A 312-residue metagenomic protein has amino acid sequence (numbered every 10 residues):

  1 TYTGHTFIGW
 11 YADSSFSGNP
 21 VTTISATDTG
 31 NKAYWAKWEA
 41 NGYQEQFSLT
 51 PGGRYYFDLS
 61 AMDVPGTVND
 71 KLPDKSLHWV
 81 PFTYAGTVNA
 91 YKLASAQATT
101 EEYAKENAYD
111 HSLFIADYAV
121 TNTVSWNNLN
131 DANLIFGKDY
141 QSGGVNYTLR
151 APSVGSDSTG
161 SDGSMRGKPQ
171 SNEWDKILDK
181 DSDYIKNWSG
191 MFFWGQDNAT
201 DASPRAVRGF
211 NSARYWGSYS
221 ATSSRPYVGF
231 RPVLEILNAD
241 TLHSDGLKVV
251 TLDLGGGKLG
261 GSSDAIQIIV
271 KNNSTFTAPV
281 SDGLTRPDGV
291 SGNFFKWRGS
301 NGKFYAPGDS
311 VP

Functional and structural regions predicted by a protein language model:
T1, T29, G52, K271-F276: Solvent-exposed, conformationally flexible loop/turn segments
T1-T22, T275-G308: Surface-exposed interfaces of beta-sheet-rich extracellular modules
G4-W10, E39-E45, F82, E101-Y103 (+3 more regions): C-terminal, surface-exposed recognition/capping segments
N19-N41, R231-V233, T241-K248, L252 (+2 more regions): Conserved "repeat-terminator" motif of extracellular CCP/Sushi domains
T23-S25, V68-N69, I266-I268: Beta-strand-rich interaction surfaces with strong enrichment in secreted/lumenal proteins
T27-G30, E106-Y109, S223-P226, H243-S244 (+1 more regions): Extracellular/periplasmic catalytic domains that process cell-envelope and extracellular macromolecules
A40-F114, V233-D240: GGW-centered surface loops in extracellular recognition modules
D245-S274: Extracellular, modular beta-sheet/disulfide-rich ectodomains of secreted and cell-surface proteins
